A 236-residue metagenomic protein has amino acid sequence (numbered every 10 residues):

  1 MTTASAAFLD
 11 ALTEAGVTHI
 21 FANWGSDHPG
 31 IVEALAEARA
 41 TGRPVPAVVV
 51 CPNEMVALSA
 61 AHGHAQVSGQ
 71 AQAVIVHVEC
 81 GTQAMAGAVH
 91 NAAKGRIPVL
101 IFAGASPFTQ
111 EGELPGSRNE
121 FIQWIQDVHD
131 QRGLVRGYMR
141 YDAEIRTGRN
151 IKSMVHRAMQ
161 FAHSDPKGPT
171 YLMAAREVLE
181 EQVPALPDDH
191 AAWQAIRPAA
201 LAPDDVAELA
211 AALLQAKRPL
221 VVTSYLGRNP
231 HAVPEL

Functional and structural regions predicted by a protein language model:
M1-L236: N-terminal alpha/beta PP-like core and its mobile active-site loop of ThDP/TPP-dependent enzymes
